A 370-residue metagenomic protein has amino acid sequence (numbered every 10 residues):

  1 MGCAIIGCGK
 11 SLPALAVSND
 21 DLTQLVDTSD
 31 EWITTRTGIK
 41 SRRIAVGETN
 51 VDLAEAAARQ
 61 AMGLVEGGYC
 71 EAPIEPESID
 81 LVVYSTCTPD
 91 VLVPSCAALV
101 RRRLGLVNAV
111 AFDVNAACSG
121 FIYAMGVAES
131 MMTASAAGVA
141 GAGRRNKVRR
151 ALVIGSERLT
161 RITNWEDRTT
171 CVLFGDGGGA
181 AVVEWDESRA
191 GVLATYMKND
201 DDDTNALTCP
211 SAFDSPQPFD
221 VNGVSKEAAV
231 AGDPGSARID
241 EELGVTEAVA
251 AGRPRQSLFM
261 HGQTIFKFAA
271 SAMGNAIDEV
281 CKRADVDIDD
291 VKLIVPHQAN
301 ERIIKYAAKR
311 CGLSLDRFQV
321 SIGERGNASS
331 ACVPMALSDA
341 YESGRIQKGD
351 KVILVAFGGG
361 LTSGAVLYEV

Functional and structural regions predicted by a protein language model:
M1-G47, V139-A140, D167-K267, S271 (+2 more regions): Condensing-enzyme catalytic core mediating Claisen C-C bond formation in acyl metabolism
I6-G9, S85, N115, A151-E157 (+3 more regions): Short beta-strand segments
A16-V17, V93-S95, M125, T163-D167 (+1 more regions): Short acidic, glycine/serine/threonine-rich loops at helix termini
Q24-W32, V91-G105, L152-L159, D240-A250 (+1 more regions): Acidic-glycine-rich active-site phosphate/pyrophosphate-binding loop
G38-K40, S78-V83, R102-N115, T160-E166 (+1 more regions): Glycine/charged-rich beta-loop-alpha catalytic/anionic-binding loops adjacent to active sites
E55-A58, T88-P89, R102-R103, V107 (+6 more regions): Claisen-condensing/thiolase-fold acyl-transfer catalytic domains that form or cleave C-C bonds in fatty acid
E77-S85, I288-H297: Short glycine-rich phosphate-binding loop at a beta-alpha junction
T133, V139-G178: Flexible, glycine-rich active-site loops centered on histidine and acidic residues that chelate a metal or position
